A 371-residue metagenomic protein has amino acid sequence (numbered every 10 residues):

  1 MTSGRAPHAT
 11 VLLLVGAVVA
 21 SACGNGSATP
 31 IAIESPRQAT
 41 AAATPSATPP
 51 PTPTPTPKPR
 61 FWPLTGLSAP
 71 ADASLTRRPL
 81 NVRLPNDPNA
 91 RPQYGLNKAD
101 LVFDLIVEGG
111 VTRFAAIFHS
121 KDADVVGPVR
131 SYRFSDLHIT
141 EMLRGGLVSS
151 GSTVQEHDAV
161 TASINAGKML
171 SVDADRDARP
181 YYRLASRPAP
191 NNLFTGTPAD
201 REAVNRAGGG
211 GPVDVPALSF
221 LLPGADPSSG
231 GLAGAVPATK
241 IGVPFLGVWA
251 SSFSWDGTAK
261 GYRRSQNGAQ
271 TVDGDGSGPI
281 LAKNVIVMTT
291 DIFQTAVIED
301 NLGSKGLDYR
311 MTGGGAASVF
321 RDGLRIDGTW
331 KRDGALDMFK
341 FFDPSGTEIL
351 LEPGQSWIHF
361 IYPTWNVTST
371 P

Functional and structural regions predicted by a protein language model:
M1-V11: Bacterial N-terminal signal peptides that target proteins for export
V19-A22: C-terminal motif of bacterial Sec signal peptides marking the signal peptidase cleavage site
G24-T48: Short, low-complexity, disordered segments immediately C-terminal to signal peptides in bacterial exported proteins
I31-E34, P45-S46, T56-L101, E108-P371: A surface/extracellular/periplasmic glyco- and lipid-processing/surface-interacting theme
T52-T54: Intrinsic disorder/low-complexity segments enriched in small, polar and charged residues
